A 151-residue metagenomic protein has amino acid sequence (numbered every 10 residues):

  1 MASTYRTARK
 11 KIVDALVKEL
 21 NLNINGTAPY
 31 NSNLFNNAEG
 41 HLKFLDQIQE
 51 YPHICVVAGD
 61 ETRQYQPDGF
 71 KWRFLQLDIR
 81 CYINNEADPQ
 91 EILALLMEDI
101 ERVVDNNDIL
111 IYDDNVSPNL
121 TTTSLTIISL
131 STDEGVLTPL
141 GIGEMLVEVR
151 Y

Functional and structural regions predicted by a protein language model:
M1-P67, N107-T121, T126, L137: Small/polar-rich, solvent-exposed N-terminal microdomains that initiate assembly or binding
Y5, P89-L93, V136-L140: Short capping loops/turns at secondary-structure boundaries
T62, N85-A87, S131, Y151: Residues that cap or initiate secondary-structure elements
G69-N85, P139-Y151: Oligomerization/assembly interface segments of phage tail-like spikes and tubes
F70-F74, I83-N106: Extracellular/virion structural assembly segments
T122-L146: Glycine-rich, aromatic-bearing surface loops/beta-hairpins
